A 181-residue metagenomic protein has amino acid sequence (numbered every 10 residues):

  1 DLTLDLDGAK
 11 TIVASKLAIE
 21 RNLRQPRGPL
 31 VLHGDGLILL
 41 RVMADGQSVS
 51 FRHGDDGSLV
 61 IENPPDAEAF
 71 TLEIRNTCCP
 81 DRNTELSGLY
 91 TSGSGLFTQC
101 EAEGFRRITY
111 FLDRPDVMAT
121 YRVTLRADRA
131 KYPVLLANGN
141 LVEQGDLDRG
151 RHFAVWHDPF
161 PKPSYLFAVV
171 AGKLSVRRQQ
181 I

Functional and structural regions predicted by a protein language model:
D1-I181: Acidic/His-enriched low-complexity segments
